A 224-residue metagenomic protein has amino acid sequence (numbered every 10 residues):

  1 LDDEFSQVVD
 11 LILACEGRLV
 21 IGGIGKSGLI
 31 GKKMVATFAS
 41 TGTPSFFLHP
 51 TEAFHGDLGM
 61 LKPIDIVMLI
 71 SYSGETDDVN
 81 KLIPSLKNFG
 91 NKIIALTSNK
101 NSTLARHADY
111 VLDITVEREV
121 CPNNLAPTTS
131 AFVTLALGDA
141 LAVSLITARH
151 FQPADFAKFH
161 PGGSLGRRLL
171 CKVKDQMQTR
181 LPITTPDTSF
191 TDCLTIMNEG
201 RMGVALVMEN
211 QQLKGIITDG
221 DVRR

Functional and structural regions predicted by a protein language model:
L1-A14: An N-terminal, well-structured beta->alpha segment
D3-S6, F151-F156, M208-E209: Flexible, glycine/charged-enriched surface loops at secondary-structure junctions
E4-Q7, A53-D57, D192-C193: Short acidic active-site motifs
L13, R18-I24, G28-A136, A140-L145: Glycine-rich phosphate-binding loops that contact phosphosugars or nucleotide phosphates
R106, V120, T147-Q178: Internal, active-site/partner-interface "lid" segment
V120-C121, V222-R224: A short, polar/charged loop-to-alpha-helix boundary motif
S164-I196, M202, V207-M208, L213-I216: Bateman/CBS regulatory modules and CBS-like beta-alpha motifs in cytosolic regions of diverse proteins
S189, D221-V222: Histidine- and aromatic-rich ligand-binding microenvironments
